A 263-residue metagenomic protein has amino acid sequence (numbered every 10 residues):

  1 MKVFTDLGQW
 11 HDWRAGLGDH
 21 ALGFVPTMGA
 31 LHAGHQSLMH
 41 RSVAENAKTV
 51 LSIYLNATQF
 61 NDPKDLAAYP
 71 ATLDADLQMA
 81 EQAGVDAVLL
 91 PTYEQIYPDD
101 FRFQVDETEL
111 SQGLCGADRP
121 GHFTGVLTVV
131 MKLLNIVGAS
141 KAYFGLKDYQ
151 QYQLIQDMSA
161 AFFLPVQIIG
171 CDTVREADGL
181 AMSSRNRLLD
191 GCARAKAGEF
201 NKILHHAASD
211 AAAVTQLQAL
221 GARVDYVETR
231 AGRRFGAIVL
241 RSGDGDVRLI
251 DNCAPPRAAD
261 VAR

Functional and structural regions predicted by a protein language model:
K2-A222, C253, A258: Nucleotidyltransferase catalytic core that binds NTPs
Q216-R263: Phosphate/ribose-recognition catalytic cores of enzymes acting on nucleotide-derived substrates
